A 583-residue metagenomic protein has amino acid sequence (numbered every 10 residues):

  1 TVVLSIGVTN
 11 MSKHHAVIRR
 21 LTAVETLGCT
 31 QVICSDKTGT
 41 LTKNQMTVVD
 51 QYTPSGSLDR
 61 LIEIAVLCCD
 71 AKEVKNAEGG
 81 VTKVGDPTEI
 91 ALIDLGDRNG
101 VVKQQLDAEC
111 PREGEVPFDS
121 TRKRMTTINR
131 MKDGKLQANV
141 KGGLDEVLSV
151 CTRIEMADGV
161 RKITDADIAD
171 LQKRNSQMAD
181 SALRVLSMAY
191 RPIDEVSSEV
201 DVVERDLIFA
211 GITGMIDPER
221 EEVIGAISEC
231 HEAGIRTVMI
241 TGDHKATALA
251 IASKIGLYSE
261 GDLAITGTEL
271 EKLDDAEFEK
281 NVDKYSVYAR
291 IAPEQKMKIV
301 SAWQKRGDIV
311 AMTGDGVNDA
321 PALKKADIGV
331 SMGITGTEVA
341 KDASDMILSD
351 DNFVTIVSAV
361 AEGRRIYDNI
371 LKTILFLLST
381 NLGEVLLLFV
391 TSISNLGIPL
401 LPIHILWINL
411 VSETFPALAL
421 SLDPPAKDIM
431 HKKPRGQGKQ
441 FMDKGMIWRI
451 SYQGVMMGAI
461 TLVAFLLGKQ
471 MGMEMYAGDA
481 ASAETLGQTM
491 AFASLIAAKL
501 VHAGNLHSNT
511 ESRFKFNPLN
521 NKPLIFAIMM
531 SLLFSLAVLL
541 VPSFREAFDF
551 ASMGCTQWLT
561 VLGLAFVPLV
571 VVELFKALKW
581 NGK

Functional and structural regions predicted by a protein language model:
T1-P434, K439-M442, V455, F492 (+1 more regions): Conserved cytosolic headpiece of P-type ATPases
S392-I403, L467-G487: Helix-coil boundary and interhelical linker segments in multi-pass alpha-helical membrane proteins
S412, G458, Q488-A503: Generic alpha-helical transmembrane segments
R449-A464, A498: Alpha-helical transmembrane segments of multi-pass integral membrane proteins
L462-M475, L540-R545: Membrane-helix interface motif
L506: A C-terminal functional module that forms or caps the active site or interfaces directly with catalytic machinery
